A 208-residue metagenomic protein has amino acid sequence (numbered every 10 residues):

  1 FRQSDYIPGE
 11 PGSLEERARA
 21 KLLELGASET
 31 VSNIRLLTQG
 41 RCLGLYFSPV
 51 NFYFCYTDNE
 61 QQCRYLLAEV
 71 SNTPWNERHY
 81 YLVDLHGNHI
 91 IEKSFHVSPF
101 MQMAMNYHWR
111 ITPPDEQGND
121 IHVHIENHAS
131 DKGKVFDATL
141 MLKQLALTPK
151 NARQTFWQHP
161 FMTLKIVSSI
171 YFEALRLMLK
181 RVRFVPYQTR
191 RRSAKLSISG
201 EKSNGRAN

Functional and structural regions predicted by a protein language model:
F1-N208: Mature, function-bearing regions of proteins
